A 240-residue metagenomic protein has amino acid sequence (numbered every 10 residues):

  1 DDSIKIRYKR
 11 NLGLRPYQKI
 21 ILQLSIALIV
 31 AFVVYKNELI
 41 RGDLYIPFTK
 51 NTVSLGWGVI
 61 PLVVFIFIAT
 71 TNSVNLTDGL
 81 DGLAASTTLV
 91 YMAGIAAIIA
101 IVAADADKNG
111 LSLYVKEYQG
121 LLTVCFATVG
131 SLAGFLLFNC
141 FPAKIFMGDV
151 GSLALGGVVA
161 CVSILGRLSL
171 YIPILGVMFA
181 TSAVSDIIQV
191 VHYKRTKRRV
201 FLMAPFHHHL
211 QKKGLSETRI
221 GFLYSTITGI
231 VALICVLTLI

Functional and structural regions predicted by a protein language model:
S3, L28-N37, G42-L44, T49-N51 (+3 more regions): Alpha-helical transmembrane segments
I6-L22: Membrane-interfacial loop-to-helix junctions in multi-pass inner-membrane proteins
